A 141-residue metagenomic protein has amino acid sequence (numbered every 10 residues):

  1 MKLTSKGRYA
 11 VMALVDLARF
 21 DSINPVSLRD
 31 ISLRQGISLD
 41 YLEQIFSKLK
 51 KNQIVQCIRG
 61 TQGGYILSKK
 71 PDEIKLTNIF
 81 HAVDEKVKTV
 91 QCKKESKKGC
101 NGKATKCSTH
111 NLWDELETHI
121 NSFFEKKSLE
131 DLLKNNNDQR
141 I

Functional and structural regions predicted by a protein language model:
A10-S22: Short amphipathic alpha-helical interface segments
R19-S22, L33, K51: The C-terminal cap of the DNA-recognition helix in HTH/winged-HTH DNA-binding domains, marking the helix-to-coil
V26-G36: A short alpha-helical element within helix-turn-helix/winged-helix DNA-binding domains across DNA-binding proteins
D40: Key DNA-contact positions within bacterial/archaeal DNA-binding proteins
I45-K50: Basic amphipathic alpha-helical segments that dock to polyanions
I54-Q62, I66-L67: Beta-hairpin "wing" of winged helix-turn-helix
L76, C92-I141: C-terminal regulatory/oligomerization modules of transcriptional regulators
